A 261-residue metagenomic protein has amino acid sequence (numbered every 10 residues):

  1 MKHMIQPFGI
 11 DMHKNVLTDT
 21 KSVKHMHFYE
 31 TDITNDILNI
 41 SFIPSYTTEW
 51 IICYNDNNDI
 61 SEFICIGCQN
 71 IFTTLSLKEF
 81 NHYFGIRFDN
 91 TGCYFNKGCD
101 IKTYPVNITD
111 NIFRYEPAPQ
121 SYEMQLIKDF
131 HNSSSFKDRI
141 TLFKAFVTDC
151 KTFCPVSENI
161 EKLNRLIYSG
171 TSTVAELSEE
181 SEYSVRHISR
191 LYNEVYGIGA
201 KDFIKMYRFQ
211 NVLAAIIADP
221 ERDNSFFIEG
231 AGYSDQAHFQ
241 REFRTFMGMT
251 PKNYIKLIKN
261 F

Functional and structural regions predicted by a protein language model:
M1-E161, L166, G170-A175, S181-V185 (+5 more regions): Alpha-helical bundle regulatory/interaction domains
T141-T148, R190-N193, E242: A broadly conserved amphipathic alpha-helix scaffold signal in soluble, globular proteins
V174, S189-E194, K201-I204: Long, low-complexity intrinsically disordered regions
Y192-I198, E242-Y254: A secondary-structure capping/hinge motif
M206, R241, L257: Residue-level "edge-of-site" marker
